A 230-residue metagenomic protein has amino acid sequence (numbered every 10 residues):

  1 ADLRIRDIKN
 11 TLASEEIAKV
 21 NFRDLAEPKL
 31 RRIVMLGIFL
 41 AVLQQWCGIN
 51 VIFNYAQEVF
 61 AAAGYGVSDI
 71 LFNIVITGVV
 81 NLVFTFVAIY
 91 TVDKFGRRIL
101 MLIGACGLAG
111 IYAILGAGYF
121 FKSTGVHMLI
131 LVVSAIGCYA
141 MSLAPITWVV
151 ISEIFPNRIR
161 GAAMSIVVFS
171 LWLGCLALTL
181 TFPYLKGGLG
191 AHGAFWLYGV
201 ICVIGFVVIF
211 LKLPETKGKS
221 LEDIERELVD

Functional and structural regions predicted by a protein language model:
A1-L3: Short intracellular "coupling" helices and adjacent cytoplasmic loop segments at the cytosolic face of multi-pass
R6-D230: Alpha-helical transmembrane bundle of multi-pass membrane proteins
